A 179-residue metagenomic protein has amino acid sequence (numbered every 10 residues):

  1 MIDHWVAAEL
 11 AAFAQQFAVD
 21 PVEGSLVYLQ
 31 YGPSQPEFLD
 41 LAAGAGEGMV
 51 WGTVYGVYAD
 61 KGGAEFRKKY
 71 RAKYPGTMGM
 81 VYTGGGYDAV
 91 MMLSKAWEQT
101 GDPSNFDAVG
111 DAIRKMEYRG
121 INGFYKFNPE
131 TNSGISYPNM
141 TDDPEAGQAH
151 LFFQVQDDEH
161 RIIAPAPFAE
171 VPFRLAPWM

Functional and structural regions predicted by a protein language model:
M1-M179: Extracytosolic ligand-binding ectodomains
